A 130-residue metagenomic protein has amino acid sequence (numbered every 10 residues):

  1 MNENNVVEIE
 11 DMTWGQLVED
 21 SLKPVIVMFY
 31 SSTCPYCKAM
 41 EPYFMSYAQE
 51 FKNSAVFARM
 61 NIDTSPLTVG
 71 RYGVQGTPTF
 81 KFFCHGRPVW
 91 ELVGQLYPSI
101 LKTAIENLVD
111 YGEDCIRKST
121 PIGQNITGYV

Functional and structural regions predicted by a protein language model:
M1-V25, K102-V130: N-terminal leader/targeting and pre-domain segments
I26-V27, F57, F80: Hydrophobic beta-strand anchors of alpha/beta hydrolase catalytic cores
Y30-T33, G76: Short pre-active-site segment immediately N-terminal to redox-active cysteine/selenocysteine motifs in thiol-based
C34-C37, F80: The canonical Cys-X-X-Cys-His
Y36-F51: Typically the conserved alpha-helix immediately C-terminal to a functionally engaged Cys/Sec in thioredoxin-like
I62-T68: Structural microenvironment flanking redox-active thiols in thiol-disulfide oxidoreductases
R71-Q75: A short glycine-leucine-enriched loop at secondary-structure breakpoints that most characteristically corresponds
G76, K81-I122: Non-catalytic, surface beta->alpha helical segment in thiol-disulfide oxidoreductase systems
